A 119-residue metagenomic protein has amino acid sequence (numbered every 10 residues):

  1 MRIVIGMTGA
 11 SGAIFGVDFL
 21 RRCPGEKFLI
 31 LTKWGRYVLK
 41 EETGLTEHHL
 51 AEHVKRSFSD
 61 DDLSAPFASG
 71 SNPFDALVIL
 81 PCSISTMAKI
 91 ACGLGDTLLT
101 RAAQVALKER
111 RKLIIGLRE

Functional and structural regions predicted by a protein language model:
M1-I114, R118-E119: A cross-family phosphate/adenosyl-ligand binding-site feature
